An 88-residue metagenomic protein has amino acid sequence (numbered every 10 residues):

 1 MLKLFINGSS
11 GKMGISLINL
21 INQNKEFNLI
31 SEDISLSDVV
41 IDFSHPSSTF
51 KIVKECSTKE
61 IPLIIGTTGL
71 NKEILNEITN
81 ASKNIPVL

Functional and structural regions predicted by a protein language model:
M1, K12-I15, H45-T49: Conserved N-terminal beta1-alpha1 strand-loop-helix module at the mouth
M1-K3, S35-L36: Short, Lys/Arg-enriched, disordered terminal segments
L4-N22: N-terminal Rossmann NAD(P)H-binding glycine-rich loop of SDR-like oxidoreductase domains
E26-S37: Short acidic low-complexity segments
F27, P62, P86: Residue-level detector of anion-binding/catalytic polar loops
S35-L36, V40, N84: Alpha-helix C-terminal capping/helix-to-coil transition sites in glycosyltransferase folds
V40-I41, H45, I64: N-terminal Rossmann-like NAD(P) cofactor-binding module of classical short-chain dehydrogenase/reductase
S47-K54, T58, G66-L88: Rossmann-fold NAD(P)-binding glycine/threonine-rich loop
